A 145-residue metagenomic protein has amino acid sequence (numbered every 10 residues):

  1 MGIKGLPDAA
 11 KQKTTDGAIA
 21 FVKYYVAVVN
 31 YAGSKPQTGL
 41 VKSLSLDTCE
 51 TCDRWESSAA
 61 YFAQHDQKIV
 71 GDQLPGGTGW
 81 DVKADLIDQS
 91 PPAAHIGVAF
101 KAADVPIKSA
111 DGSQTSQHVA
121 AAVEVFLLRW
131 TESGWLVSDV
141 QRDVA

Functional and structural regions predicted by a protein language model:
M1-I69: Core segments of small alpha/beta cavity-forming domains
L6, L74, S90-P91: Intrinsic-disorder/low-complexity coil detector
A20, D53-A59, Q73-G77, A103-K108 (+1 more regions): A short linear-motif detector with a strong N-terminal bias
Q64-D85: A short, amphipathic edge element
D85-A145: Exposed beta-sheet edge and beta->alpha loop/turn motif
